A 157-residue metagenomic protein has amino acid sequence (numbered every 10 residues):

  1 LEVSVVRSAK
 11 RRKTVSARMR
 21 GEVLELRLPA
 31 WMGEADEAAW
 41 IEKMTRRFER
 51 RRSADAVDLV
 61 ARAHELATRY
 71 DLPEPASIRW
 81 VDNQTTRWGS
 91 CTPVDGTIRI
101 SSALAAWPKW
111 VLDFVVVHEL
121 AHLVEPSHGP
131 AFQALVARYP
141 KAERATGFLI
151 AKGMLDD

Functional and structural regions predicted by a protein language model:
L1-F114, L123-D157: Active-site-proximal or metal-binding-adjacent scaffold patches in catalytic folds
E119: Walker B catalytic acidic pair
